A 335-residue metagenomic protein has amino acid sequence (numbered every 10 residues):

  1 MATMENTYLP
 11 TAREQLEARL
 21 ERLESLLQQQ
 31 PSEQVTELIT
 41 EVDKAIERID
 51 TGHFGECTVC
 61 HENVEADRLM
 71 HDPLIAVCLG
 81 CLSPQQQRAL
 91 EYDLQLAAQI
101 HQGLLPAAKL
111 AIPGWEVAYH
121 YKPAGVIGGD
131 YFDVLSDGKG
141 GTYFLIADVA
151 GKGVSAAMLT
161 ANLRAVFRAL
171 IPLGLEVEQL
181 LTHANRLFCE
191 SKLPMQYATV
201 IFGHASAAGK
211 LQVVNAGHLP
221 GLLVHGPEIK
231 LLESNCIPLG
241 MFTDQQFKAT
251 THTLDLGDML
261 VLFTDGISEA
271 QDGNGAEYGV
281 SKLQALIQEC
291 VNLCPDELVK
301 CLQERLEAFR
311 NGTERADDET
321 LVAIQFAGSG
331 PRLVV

Functional and structural regions predicted by a protein language model:
M1-T51: Interaction interfaces in information-processing and related assembly proteins
F54-G55, I75: Residues immediately within or flanking Cys/His clusters that coordinate Zn2+ in small zinc-binding modules
T58-C60, G80: Short, cysteine/histidine-rich loop/knuckle motifs that typically chelate Zn2+
V64, Q85: Cys/His-rich microdomains that often coordinate metals
D67-P73, R88-L90: Short Cys/His-rich "knuckle" micro-motifs
H71-P84: Cysteine-rich micro-motifs
Q86-M259, T313-V335: … and, occasionally, acidic/histidine-rich disordered N-termini of signaling adaptors
S155-L173, L254, D258-T313, G330-V335: Active-site-proximal, acidic helix/loop segment immediately C-terminal to a metal-coordinating Asp/Glu
